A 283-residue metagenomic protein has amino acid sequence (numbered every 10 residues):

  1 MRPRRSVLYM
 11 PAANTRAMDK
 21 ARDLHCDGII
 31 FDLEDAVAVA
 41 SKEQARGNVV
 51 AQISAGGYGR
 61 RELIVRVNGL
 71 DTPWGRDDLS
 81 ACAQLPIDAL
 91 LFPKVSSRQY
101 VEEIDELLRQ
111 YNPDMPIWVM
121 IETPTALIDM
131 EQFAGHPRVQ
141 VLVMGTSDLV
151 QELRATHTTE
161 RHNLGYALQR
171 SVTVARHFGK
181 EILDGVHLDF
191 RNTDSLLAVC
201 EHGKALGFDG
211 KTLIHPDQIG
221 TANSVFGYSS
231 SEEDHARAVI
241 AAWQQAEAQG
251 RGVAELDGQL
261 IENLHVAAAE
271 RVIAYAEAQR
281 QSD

Functional and structural regions predicted by a protein language model:
M1-D283: Expand to "…catalyze enediolate/carbanion chemistry for C-C bond making/breaking, isomerization, decarboxylation
